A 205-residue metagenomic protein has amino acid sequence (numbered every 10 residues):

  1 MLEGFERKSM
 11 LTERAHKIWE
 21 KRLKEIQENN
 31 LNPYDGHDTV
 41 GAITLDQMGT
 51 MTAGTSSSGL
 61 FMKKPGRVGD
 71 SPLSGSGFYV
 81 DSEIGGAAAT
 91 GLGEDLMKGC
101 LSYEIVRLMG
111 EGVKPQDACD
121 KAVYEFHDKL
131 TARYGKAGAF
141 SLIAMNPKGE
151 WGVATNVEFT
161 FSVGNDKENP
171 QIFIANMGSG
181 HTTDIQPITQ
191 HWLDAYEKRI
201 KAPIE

Functional and structural regions predicted by a protein language model:
M1-E205: N-terminal nucleophile
